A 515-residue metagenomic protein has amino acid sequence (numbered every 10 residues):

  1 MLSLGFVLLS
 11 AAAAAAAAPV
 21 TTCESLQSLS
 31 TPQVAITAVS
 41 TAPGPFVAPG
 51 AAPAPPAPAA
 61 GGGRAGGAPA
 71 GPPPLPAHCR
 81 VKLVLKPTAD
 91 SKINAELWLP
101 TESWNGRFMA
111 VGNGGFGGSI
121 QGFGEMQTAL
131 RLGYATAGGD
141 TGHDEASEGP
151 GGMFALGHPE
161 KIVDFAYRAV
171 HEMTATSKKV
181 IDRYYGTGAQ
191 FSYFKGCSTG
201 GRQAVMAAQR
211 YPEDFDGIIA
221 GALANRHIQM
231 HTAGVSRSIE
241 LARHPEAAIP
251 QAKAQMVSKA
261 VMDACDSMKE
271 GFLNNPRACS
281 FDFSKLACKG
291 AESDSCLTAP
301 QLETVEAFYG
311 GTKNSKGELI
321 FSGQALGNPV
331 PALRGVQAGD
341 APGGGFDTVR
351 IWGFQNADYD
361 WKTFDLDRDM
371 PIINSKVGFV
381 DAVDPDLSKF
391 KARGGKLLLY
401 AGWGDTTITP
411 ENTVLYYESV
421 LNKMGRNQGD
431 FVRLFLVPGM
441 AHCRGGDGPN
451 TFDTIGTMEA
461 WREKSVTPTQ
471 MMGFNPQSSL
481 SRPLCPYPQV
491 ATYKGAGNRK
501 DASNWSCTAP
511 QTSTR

Functional and structural regions predicted by a protein language model:
S10-A14: N-terminal signal peptide c-region/cleavage motif recognized by signal peptidases
A15-G106, I120-F123, S258, K269-L273 (+3 more regions): Catalytic-loop region of hydrolases
N105, N113-A189, T232-A233, E240-R243 (+2 more regions): Cap/lid segment of the alpha/beta-hydrolase catalytic domain
I162, M206-A208, E213-K313, L436 (+1 more regions): A catalytic-pocket lid/entrance helix-loop region that shapes and gates access to the active site across common
G196-G200, A204: Gly/Ala-rich beta-loop-alpha elbow adjacent to hydrolase catalytic centers
L398-A401: Short beta-strand/loop motif that positions the catalytic acidic residue of the alpha/beta-hydrolase fold
T407-E411: Conserved alpha/beta-hydrolase "acid-adjacent" motif
F431-G445, Q477-S478: Histidine-bearing beta->alpha loop at or near hydrolase active sites
